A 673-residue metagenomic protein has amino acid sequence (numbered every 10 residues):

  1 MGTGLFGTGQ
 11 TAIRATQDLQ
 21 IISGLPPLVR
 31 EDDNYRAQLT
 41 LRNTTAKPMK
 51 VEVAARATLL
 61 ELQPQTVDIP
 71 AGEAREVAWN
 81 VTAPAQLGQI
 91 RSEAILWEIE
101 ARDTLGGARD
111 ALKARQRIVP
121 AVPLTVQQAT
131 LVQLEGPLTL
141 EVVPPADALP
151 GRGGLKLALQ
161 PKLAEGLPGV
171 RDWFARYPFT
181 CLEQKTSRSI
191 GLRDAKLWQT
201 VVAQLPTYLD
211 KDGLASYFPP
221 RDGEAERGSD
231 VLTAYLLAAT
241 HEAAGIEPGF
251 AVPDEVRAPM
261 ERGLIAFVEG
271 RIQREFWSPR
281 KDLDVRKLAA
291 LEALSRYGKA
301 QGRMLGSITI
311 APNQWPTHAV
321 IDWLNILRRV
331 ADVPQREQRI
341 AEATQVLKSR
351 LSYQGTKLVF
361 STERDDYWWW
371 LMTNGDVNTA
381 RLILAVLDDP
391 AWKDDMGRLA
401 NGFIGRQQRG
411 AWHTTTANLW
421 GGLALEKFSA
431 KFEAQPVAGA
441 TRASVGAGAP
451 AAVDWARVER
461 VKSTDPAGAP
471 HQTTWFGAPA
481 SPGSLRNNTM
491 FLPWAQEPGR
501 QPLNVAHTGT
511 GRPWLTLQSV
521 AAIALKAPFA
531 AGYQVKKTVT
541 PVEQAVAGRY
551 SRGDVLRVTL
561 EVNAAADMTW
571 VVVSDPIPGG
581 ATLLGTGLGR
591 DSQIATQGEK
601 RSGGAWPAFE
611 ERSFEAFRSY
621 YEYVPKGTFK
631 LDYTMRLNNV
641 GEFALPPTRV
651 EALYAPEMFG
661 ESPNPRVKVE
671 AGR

Functional and structural regions predicted by a protein language model:
M1, A57-L59, R75-V77, V81 (+4 more regions): Long, domain-scale non-catalytic interaction/scaffolding regions in large secretory-pathway and trafficking proteins
L5-F6, Q17-I21, R56-P64, A71-E73 (+1 more regions): Short beta-strand and strand-turn-strand segments in soluble, beta-rich domains
A12-D18, L28-R30, R56, D68-P70 (+4 more regions): Short beta-strand edge segments in extracellular beta-sheet folds
L19-G24, V535: Proline-enriched interdomain boundary motifs that mark the N-terminal boundary and often initiate the first structured
L25-R30, T66-V67, G410, A545-R549: Short beta-strand segments of immunoglobulin-like
R36-T44, T559-N563: Short edge beta-strand/loop segments characteristic of extracellular beta-sandwich folds
Q38, A78, Q86-K281, K287-E292 (+7 more regions): Extended, solvent-exposed functional surface patches
T45-M49, D567: Extracellular acidic loop/turn motifs
